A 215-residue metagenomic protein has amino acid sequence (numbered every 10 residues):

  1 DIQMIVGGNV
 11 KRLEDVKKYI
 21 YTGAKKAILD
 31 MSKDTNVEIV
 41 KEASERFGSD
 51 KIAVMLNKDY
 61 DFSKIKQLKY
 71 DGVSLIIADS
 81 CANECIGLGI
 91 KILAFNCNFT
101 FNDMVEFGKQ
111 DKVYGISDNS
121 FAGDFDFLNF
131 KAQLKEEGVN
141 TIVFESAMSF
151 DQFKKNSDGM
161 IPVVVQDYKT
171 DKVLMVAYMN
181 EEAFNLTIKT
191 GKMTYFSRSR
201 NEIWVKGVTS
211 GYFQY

Functional and structural regions predicted by a protein language model:
D1-I5, E38-K58, C81-N102, E137-I142: Alpha-helix-loop-beta-strand connector modules within alpha/beta enzyme cores
M4-V6, K11-G23, D61-D71, A82-I116: Catalytic cores of alpha/beta
G8, L29-S32, N119: Short beta->alpha connector loops at strand-helix junctions that form conserved, small/polar/Pro-enriched
K17-S80: Conserved anion-binding
K33, N57-Y60, N98-T100, S120-D124: Glycine-rich beta-alpha junction loops
V37-F47, M104-V143: C-terminal helical cap(s) of enzyme catalytic domains, especially alpha/beta-barrels
K135-Y215: Binding-site signature for planar aromatic cofactors or substrates
